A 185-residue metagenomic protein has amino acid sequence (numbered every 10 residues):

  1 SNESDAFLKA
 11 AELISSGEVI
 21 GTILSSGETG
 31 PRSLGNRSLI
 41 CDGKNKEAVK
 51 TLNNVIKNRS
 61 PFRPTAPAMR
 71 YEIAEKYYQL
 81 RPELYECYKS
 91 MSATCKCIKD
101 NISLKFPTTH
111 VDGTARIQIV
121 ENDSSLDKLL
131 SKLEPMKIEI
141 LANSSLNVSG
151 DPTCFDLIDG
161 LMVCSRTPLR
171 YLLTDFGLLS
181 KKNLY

Functional and structural regions predicted by a protein language model:
S1-Y185: Flexible beta->alpha loop and helix N-cap segments adjacent to enzyme active/binding sites
